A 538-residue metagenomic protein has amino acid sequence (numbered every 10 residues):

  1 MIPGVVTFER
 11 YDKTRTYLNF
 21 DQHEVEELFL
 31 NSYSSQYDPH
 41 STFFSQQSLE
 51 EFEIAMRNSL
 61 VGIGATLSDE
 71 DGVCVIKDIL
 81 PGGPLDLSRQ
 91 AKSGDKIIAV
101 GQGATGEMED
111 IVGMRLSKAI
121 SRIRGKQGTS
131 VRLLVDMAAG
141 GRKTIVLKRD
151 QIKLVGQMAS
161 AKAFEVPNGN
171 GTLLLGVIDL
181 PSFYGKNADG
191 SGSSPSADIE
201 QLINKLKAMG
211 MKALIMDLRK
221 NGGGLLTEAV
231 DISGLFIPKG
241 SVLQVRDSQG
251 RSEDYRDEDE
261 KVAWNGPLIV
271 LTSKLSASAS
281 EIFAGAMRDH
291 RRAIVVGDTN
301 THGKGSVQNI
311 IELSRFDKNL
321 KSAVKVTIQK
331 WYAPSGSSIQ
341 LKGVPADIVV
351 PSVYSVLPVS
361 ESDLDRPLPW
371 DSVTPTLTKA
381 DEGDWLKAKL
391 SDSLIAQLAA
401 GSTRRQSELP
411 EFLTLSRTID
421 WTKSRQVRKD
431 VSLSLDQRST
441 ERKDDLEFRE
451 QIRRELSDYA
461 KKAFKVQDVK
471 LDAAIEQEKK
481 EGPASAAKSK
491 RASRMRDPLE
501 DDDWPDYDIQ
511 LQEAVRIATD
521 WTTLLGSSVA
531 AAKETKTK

Functional and structural regions predicted by a protein language model:
M1-F8, S338-A531, T537: Conserved functional hotspot residues or short segments at active or partner-binding sites across diverse domains
M1-T42, E50, I54: Non-catalytic accessory/assembly modules
R10-T16, Y184-N187, R496-D501: Short hinge/gating elements
T16-F20, S34-F43, R132, A208 (+8 more regions): Intrinsically disordered or highly flexible coil/loop and linker segments, enriched in small and charged/polar residues
L18-Q22, F43-L60, L67-L87, K92 (+6 more regions): Cleft-lining beta-strand/loop regions that shape enzyme active-site pockets
D38, A286-D289, P367: Bimodal feature
P84-Q90, D95, K205, G210-L214 (+7 more regions): Extended acidic, low-complexity intrinsically disordered regions
K274-A277, R292-R366, W370, P375 (+1 more regions): Acidic, polar loop-rich interaction surfaces within structured domains
